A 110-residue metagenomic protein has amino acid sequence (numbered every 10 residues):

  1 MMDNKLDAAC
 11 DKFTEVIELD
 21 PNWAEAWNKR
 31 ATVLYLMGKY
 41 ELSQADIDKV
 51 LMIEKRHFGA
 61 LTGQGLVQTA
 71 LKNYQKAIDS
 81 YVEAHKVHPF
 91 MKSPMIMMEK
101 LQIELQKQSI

Functional and structural regions predicted by a protein language model:
M1-I110: Alpha-helical tetratricopeptide repeat
